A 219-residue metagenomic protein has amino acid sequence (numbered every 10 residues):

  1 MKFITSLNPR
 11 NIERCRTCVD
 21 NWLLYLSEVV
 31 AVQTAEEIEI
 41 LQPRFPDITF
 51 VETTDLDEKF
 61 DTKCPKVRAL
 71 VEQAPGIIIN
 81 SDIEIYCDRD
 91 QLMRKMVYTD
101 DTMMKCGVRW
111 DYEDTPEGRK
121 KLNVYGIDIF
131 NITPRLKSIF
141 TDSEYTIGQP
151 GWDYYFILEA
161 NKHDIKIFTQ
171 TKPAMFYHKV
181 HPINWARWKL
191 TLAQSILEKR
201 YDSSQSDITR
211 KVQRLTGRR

Functional and structural regions predicted by a protein language model:
M1-N11: A conserved hydrophobic helix/loop-capping motif in glycosyltransferases and polysaccharide synthases
N8-R10, E36-I38, L56-D57, S81-E84 (+4 more regions): Short, solvent-exposed loop/turn segments at secondary-structure junctions
N11-C18, S143-R219: C-terminal catalytic/acceptor-binding lobe
N11-E13, A35-L41, Q91-R94, E113-T115: Short, charged/polar "capping" segments at the starts of alpha-helices and the immediately preceding loops
T17-E28: Short, acidic, metal-binding catalytic loop of nucleotide-sugar glycosyltransferases
S27-A35, I77, M103-V108: Short, hydrophobic beta-strand segments that form beta-sheet elements in well-ordered domains
V32-I79, D88: Active-site-proximal specificity loops/subdomain of glycosyltransferases
V71, I83-L158: Conserved catalytic core of nucleotide-sugar-dependent glycosyltransferases
